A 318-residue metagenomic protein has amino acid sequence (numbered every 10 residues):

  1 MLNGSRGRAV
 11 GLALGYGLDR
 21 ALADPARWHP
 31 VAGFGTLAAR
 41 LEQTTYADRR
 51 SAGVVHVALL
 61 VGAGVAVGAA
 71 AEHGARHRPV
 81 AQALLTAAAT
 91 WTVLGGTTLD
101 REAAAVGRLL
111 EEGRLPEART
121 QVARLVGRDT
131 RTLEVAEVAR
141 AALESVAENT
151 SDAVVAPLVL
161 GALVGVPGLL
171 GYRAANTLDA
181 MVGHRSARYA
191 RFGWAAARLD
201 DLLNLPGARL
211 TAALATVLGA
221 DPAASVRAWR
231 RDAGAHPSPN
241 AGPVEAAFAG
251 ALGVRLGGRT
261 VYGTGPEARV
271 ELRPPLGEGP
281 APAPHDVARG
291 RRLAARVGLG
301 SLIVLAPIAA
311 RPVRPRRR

Functional and structural regions predicted by a protein language model:
M1-R318: Short amphipathic, positively biased membrane-proximal segments that drive organelle/inner-membrane targeting
